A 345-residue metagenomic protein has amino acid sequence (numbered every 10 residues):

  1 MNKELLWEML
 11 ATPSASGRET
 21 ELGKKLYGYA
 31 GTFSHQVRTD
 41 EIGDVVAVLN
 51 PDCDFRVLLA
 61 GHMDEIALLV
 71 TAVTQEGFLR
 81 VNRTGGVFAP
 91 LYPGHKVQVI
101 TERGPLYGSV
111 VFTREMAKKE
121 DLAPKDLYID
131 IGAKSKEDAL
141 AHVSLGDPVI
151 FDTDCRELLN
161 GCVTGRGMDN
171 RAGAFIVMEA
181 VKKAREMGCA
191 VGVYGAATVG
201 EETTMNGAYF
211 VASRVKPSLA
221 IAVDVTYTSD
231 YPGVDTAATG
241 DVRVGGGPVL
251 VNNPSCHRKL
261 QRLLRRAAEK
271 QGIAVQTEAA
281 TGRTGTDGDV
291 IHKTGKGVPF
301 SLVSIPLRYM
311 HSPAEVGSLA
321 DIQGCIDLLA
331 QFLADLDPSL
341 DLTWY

Functional and structural regions predicted by a protein language model:
M1-Y345: N-terminal hydrophobic/helix-forming segments and targeting peptides
